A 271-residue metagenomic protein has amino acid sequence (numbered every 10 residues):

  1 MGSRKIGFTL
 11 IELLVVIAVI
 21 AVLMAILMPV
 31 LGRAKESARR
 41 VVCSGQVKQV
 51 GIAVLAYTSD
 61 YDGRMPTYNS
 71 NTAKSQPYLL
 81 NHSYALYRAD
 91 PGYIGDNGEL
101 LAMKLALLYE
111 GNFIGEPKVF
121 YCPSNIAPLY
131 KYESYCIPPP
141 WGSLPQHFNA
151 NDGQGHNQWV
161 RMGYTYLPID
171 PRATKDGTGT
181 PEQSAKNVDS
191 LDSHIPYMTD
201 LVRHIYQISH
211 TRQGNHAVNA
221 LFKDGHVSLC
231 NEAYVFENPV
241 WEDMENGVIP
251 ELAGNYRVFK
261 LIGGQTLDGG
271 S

Functional and structural regions predicted by a protein language model:
G2-E116: Hydrophobic alpha-helical segments and their capping/adjacent flexible loops that form interface surfaces
E36, V42-C43, Y121-C122, D200 (+1 more regions): Functionally engaged cysteine thiol sites
G51, T58, M65-T67, V119-P123 (+3 more regions): Structural recognition of the beta-strand scaffold that forms the well-ordered cores of secreted hydrolase catalytic
T58-S59, M65-Y68, A73-Q76, A127-S134 (+3 more regions): Short catalytic/ligand-binding loop motif for oxyanion handling, primarily in non-cytosolic enzymes, centered on
S59, F113-E116, Y121, N187-D192 (+2 more regions): Extracellular/periplasmic catalytic domains that process cell-envelope and extracellular macromolecules
G98-L105, V119, D189, I249-N255: A structural signal for well-ordered alpha-helical scaffolds and beta->alpha junctions
P117-H204: Acidic, glycine-rich loop-and-strand cores that form catalytic or ligand-binding grooves in diverse globular domains
Y197-S271: C-terminal accessory segments of extracellular proteins
